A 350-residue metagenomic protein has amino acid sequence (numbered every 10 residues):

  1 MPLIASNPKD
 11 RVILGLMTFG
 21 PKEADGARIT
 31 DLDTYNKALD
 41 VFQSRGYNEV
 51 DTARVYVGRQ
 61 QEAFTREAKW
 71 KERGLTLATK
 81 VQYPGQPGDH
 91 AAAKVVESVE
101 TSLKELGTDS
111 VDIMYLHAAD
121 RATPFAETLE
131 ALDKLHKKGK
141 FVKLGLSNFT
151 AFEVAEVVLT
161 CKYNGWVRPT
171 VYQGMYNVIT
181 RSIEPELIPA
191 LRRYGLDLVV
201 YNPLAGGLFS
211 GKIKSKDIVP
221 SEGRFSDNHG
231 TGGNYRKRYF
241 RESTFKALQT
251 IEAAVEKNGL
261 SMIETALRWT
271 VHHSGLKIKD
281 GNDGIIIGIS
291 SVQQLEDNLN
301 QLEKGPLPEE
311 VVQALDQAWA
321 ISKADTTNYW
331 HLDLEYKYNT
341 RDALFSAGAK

Functional and structural regions predicted by a protein language model:
M1-L75, K137: N-terminal binding-site loop/beta-alpha segment at the start of enzyme catalytic domains that lines or forms
P8-D10, M17-D25, R192-A254, N328-K350: Glycine-rich, positively charged active-site loop/lid region within alpha/beta enzyme cores that binds and organizes
K9-I13, N48-E49, G74-K80, S110-Y115 (+4 more regions): Structural preference for beta-strand elements that scaffold enzyme active sites
L14, V50, T65, L77 (+12 more regions): Conserved, mostly hydrophobic/aromatic
T18, R54-Y56, V81-G85, H117-D120 (+5 more regions): Active-site-proximal loop/turn and secondary-structure-junction residues that shape catalytic pockets, frequently
K22-E23, R28-T30, Q86-E186: Glycine/proline-rich, positively charged, aromatic-decorated active-site loop/lid region on the catalytic face
L39, E62, R66, V99-L103 (+7 more regions): Generic structural signal for well-ordered alpha-helices, preferentially at hydrophobic/aromatic core positions
K237-K304: Conserved short secondary-structure transition element at the edge of the structured enzyme core that lines
